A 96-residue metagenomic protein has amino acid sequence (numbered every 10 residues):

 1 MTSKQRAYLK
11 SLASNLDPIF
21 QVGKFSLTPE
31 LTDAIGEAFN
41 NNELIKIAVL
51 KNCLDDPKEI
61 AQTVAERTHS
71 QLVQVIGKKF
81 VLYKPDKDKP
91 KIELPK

Functional and structural regions predicted by a protein language model:
M1-K96: Positively charged, polar, low-complexity stretches
